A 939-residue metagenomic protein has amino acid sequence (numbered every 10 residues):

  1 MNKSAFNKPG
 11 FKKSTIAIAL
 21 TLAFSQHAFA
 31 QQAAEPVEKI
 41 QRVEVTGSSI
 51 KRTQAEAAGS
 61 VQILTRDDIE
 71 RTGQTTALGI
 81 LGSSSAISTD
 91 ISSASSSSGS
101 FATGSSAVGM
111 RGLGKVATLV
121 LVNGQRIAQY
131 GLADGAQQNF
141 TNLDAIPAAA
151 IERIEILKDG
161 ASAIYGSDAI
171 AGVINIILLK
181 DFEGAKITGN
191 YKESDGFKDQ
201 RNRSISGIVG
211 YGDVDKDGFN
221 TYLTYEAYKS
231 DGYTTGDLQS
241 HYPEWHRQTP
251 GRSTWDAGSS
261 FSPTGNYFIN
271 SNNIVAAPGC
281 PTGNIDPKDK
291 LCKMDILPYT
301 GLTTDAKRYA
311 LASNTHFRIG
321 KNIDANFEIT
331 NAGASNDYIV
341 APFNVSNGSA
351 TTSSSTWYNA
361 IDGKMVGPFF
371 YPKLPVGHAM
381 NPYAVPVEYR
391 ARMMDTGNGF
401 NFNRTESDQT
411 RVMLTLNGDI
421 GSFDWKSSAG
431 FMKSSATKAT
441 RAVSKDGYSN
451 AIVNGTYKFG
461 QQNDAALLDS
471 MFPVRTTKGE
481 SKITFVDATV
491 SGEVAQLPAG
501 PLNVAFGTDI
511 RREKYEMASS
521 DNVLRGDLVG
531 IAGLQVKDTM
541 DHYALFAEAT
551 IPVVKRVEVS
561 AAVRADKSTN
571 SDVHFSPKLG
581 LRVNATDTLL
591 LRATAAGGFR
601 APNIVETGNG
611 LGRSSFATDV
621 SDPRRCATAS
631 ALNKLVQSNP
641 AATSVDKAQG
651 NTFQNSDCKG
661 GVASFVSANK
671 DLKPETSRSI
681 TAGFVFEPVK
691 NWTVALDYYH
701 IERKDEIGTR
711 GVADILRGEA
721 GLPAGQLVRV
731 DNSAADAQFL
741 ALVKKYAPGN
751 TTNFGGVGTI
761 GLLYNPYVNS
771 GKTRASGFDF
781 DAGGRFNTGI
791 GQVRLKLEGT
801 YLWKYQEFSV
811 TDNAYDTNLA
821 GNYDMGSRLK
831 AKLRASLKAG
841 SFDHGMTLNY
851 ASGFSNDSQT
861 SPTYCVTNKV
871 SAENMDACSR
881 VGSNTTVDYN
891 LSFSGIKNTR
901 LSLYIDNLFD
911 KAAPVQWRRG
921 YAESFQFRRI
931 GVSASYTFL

Functional and structural regions predicted by a protein language model:
N2, K438-A439, G447-Y448, A596 (+5 more regions): C-terminal beta-signal and terminal closure region of outer-membrane beta-barrel proteins
N2-S83, I146, S206-G210, G283 (+4 more regions): N-terminal Sec signal peptide and the immediately downstream disordered periplasmic leader that contains the TonB box
T53, G82-R126: Extracytoplasmic beta-strand/coil segments of soluble accessory domains associated with Gram-negative outer-membrane
A77-I80, S106-G109, T141-D144, D168-G189 (+1 more regions): N-terminal periplasmic accessory domains that precede and gate Gram-negative outer-membrane beta-barrel machines
Q125-K158: Short acidic/polar hinge/loop motifs at secondary-structure boundaries that mediate gating or recognition
G135, D231, Q239-W245, S271-A306 (+6 more regions): Surface-exposed, low-complexity loop segments enriched in small/polar and acidic residues
S614, L795-S894: C-terminal beta-barrel architecture of Gram-negative outer-membrane proteins
T693, W803-Q806, L848-C865, S892-L939: C-terminal beta-signal and adjacent terminal beta-strands/loops of Gram-negative outer-membrane beta-barrel proteins
